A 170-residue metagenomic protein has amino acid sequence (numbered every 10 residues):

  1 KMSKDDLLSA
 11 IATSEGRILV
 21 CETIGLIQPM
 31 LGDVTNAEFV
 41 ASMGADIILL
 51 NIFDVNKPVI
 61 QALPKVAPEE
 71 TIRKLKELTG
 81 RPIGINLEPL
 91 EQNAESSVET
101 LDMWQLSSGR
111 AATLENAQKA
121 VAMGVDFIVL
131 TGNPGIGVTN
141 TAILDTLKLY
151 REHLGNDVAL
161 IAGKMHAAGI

Functional and structural regions predicted by a protein language model:
K1-I11, M30-D33, N56-E77, A94 (+1 more regions): Active-site-adjacent beta->alpha loops and helix N-cap segments on the catalytic face of soluble alpha/beta enzymes
S14, L75-R81, K119-F127, H153-D157: A structural motif corresponding to the C-terminal end of an alpha-helix and its immediate exit/capping segment
R17-T23, I48-L50, R81-L87, I128-L130 (+1 more regions): Hydrophobic faces of well-ordered beta-strands that scaffold small-molecule active sites in alpha/beta enzyme cores
R17-T35, L90-L114, I161-I170: Active-site mouth loops of central-metabolism enzymes
T35-D54, A120-F127: Catalytic domains of carbohydrate-active enzymes, especially glycoside hydrolases
N36-A41, A67-T79, A117-Q118, I170: Short amphipathic alpha-helices and their capping/turn segments at secondary-structure boundaries
L49-I52, S107-A112, D126-A142, K164: Catalytic beta/alpha-barrel core
K76-S96: Glycine-rich, aromatic-flanked loop segments that form ligand/cofactor-binding clefts across common enzyme folds
